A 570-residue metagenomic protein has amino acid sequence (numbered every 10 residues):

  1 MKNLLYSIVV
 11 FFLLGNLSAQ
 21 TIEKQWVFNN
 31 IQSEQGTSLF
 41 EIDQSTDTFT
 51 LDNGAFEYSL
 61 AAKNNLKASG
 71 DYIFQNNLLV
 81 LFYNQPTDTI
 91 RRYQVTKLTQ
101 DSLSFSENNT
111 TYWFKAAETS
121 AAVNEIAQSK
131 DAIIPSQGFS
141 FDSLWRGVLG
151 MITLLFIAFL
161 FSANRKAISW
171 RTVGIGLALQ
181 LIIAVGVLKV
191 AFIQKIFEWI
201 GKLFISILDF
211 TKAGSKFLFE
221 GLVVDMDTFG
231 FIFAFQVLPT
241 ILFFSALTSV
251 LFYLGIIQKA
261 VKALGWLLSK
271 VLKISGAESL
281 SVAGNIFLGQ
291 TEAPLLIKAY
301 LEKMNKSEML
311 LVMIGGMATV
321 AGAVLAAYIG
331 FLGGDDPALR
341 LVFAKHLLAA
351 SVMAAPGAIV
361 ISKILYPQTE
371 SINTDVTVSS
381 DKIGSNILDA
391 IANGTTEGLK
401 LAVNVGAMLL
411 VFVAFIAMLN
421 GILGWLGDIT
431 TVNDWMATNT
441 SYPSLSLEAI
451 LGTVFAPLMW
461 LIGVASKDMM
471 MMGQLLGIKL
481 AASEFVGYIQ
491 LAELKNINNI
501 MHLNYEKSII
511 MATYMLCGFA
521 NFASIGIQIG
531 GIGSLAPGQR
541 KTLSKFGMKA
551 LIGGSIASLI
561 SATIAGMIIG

Functional and structural regions predicted by a protein language model:
M1-W26, W113: Bacterial Sec-dependent N-terminal signal peptides
A19-S69, I73-D131: Lipid interaction determinants
L103, Y112, A116, V123-A234 (+3 more regions): N-terminal alpha-helical transmembrane segments of multi-pass membrane transport and channel/translocase proteins
L149-F161, G176-L188, I241-V250, T319-G330 (+5 more regions): Hydrophobic core segments of alpha-helical transmembrane domains in multi-pass membrane transport and ion-translocation
S169, V173-L177, V185-L218, S371-D375 (+2 more regions): Interfacial/capping segments of alpha-helical transmembrane domains
V271-L332, I387, G473-I564: Alpha-helical membrane segments and immediately flanking helix-loop junctions that form or couple to the substrate/ion
V352-L401: Long, contiguous bundles of hydrophobic transmembrane helices that form the permeation core of multi-pass
T396-N496: Transmembrane helical segments that form the transport core of multi-pass membrane transport proteins
